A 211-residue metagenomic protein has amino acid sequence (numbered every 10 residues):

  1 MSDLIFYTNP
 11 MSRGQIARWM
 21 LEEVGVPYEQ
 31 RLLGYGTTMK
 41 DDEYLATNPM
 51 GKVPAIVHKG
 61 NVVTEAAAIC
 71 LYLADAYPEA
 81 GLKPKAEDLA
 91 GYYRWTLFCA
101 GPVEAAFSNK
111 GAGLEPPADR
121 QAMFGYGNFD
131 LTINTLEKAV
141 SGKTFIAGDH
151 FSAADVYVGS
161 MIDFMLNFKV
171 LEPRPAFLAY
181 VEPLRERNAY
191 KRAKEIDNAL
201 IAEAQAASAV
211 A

Functional and structural regions predicted by a protein language model:
M1-M123: GST-like domain detector, emphasizing the conserved glutathione-binding G-site in the N-terminal thioredoxin-like
G34, A153, D197-L200: Short, solvent-exposed turn/loop segments enriched in Gly/Ser/Thr/Pro and often Arg
T37-T38, V181, L200-I201: Short secondary-structure capping/turn micro-motifs that flank functional sites
A74, M161-I162, A193-K194: Active-site-flanking alpha-helical
T96-E186: GST-like fold's C-terminal all-alpha helical module
S108-N109, K194-D197: Short coil/turn segments at secondary-structure boundaries
R187, R192-A193: A late-sequence structural motif
I196-A211: Acidic/histidine-enriched, glycine/proline-rich intrinsically disordered or flexible terminal extensions
